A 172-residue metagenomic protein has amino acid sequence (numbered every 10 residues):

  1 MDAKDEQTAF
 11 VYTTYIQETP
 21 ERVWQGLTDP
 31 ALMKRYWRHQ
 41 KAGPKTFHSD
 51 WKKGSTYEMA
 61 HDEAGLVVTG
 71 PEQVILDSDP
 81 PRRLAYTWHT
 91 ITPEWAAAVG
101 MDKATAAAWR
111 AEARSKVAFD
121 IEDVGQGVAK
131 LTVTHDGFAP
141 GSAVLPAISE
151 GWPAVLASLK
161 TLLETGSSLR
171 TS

Functional and structural regions predicted by a protein language model:
M1-P44: Hydrophobic ligand-binding cavity/cleft-lining segments
K4-E6, S49-W51, G65-V67, W109-A113 (+1 more regions): A generic structural micro-feature
V11, A31-V74, D79-R83, S172: Short beta-edge strand/loop motif at the mouth of beta-sheet-based domains
T14, P71-D77, R114-D123: Hydrophobic/aromatic beta-strand elements that line small-molecule binding cavities or substrate pockets in beta-rich
P20-E21, K52, L76-L84, D120-K130: A short, structured loop/turn motif at beta-sheet edges
V23-W24, M33, Y57, I75 (+4 more regions): Hydrophobic pocket/interface hotspot
T46, T161-S172: Short, highly charged C-terminal tails/helix-capping segments
A85-W88, W95-P153: Beta-strand/loop substructures that line and gate deep hydrophobic ligand-binding cavities in soluble
